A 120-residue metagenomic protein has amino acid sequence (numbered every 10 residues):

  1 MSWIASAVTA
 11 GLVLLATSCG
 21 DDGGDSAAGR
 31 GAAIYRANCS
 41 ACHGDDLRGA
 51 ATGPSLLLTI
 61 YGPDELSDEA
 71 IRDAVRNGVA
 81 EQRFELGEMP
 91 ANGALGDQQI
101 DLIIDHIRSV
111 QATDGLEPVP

Functional and structural regions predicted by a protein language model:
M1-T17: Sec-dependent bacterial lipoprotein signal peptides
A16, R36-C39, G53, L86: Disulfide-stabilized extracellular ectodomain repeats and their linkers
S18, A32-S40, L66, D97: Sequence context surrounding c-type heme c attachment/ligation sites in exported
C19-I34, E117-P120: Electrostatic cytochrome c docking/interface patches
A28-A32, G44-R76, A91-A94: Gly/Gly-Pro-rich "capping" loops immediately C-terminal to redox-active cysteine motifs in periplasmic/lumenal
G31-D45, M89, I103-I107: The canonical Cys-X-X-Cys-His
A50-T59, N77-I104, V110, L116-P120: Axial heme c-ligation environment in periplasmic c-type cytochrome domains
